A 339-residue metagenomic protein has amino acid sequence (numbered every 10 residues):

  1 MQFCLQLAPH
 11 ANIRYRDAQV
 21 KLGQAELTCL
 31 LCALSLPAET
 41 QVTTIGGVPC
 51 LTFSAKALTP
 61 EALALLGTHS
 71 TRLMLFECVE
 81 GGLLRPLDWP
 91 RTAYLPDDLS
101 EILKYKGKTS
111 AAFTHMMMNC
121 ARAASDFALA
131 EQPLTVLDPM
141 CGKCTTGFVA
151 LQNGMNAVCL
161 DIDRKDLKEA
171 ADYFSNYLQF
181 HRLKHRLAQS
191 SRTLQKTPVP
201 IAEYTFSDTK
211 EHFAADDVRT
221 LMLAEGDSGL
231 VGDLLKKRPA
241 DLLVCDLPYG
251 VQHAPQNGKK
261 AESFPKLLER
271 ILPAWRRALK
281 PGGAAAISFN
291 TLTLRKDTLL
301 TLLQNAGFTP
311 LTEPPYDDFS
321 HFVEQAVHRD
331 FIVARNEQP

Functional and structural regions predicted by a protein language model:
M1-Q2, V48: Short, surface-exposed beta-edge/turn micro-motifs
Q2-L31, A57-E61, H69, C78-L137 (+1 more regions): Class I S-adenosyl-L-methionine-dependent methyltransferase catalytic core
L31-P37: Short secondary-structure junctions
E39-G46: Short beta-strand
G46-A57, I332: A generic structural motif
